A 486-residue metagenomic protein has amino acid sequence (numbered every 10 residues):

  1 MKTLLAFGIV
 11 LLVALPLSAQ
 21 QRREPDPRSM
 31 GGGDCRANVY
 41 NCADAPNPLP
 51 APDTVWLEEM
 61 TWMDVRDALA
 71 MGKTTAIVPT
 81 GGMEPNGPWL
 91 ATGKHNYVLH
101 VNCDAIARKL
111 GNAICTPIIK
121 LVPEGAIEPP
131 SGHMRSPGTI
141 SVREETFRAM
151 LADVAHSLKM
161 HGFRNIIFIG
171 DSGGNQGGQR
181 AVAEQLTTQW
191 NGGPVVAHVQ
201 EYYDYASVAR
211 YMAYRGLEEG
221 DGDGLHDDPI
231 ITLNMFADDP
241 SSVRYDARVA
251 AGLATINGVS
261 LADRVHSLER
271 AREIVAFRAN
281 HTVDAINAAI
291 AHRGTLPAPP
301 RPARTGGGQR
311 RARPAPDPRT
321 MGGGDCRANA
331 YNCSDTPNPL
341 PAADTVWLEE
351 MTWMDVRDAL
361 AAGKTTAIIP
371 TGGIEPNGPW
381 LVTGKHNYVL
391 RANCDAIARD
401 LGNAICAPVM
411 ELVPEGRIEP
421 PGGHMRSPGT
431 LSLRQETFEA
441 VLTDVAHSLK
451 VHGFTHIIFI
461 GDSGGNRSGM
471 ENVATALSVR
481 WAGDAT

Functional and structural regions predicted by a protein language model:
A6-P16: Bacterial N-terminal signal peptides
Q20-I167, D171-I458, D462-T486: Extended, histidine- and acidic-residue-enriched regions that form the cofactor-binding/catalytic faces
